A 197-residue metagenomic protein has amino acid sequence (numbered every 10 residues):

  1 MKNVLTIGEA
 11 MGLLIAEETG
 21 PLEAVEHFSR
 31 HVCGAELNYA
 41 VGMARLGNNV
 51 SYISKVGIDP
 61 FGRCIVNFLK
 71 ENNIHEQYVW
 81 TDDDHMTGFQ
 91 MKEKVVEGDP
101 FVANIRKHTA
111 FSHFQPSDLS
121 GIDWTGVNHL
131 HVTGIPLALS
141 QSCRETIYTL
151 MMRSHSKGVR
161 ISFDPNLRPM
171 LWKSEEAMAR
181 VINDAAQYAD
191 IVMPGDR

Functional and structural regions predicted by a protein language model:
M1-H75: Glycine-rich phosphate/adenosyl-contacting loop at the front of the ribokinase-like
M1-L5, V96-R197: Ribokinase/PfkB-type carbohydrate-kinase core domain
K2-I7, F28-V32, I53-V56, W80-H85 (+3 more regions): Short acidic/polar alpha-helix capping motifs at helix-coil junctions
P21-A24, F28-H31, Y39, N49 (+7 more regions): General N-terminal targeting signals
P21-L22, L46-G47, P60, M86 (+4 more regions): Alpha-helix termini
E26-R30, Y78, G134, P169: A general structural-boundary detector
N49-G134: Conserved N-terminal subdomain of the carbohydrate kinase-like
